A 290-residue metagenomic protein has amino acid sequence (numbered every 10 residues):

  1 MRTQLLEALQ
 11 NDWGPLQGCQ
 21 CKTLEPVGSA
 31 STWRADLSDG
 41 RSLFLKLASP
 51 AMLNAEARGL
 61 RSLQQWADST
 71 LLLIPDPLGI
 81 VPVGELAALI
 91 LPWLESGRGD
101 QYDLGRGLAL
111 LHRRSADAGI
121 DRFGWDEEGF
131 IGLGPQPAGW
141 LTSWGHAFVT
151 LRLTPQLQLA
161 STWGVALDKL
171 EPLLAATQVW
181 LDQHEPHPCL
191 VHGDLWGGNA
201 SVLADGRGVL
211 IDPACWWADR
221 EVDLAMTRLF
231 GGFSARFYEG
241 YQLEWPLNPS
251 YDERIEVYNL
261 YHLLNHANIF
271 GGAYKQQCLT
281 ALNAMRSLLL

Functional and structural regions predicted by a protein language model:
M1-D12, A116-L190, L203, A284 (+1 more regions): An alpha-helical support segment within catalytic cores of ATP-dependent transferases
P15, D39-L43, R207: Short acidic/polar mixed-charge low-complexity motifs
P15-T23: Conserved N-terminal boundary motif of the eukaryotic protein kinase catalytic domain
T23-H146: ATP-binding pocket architecture of kinase catalytic cores
P50, S96, T154, G208 (+1 more regions): Activation segment
W140-V149, Q158, H187-L190, G197-E256 (+2 more regions): Active-site Asp-x-Gly
V257-H266: Short helix/strand-capping connector loops at secondary-structure junctions
H266-L290: ATP/Mg2+ or Mg2+-diphosphate-binding catalytic cores that bind nucleotide phosphates or diphosphates via glycine-rich
